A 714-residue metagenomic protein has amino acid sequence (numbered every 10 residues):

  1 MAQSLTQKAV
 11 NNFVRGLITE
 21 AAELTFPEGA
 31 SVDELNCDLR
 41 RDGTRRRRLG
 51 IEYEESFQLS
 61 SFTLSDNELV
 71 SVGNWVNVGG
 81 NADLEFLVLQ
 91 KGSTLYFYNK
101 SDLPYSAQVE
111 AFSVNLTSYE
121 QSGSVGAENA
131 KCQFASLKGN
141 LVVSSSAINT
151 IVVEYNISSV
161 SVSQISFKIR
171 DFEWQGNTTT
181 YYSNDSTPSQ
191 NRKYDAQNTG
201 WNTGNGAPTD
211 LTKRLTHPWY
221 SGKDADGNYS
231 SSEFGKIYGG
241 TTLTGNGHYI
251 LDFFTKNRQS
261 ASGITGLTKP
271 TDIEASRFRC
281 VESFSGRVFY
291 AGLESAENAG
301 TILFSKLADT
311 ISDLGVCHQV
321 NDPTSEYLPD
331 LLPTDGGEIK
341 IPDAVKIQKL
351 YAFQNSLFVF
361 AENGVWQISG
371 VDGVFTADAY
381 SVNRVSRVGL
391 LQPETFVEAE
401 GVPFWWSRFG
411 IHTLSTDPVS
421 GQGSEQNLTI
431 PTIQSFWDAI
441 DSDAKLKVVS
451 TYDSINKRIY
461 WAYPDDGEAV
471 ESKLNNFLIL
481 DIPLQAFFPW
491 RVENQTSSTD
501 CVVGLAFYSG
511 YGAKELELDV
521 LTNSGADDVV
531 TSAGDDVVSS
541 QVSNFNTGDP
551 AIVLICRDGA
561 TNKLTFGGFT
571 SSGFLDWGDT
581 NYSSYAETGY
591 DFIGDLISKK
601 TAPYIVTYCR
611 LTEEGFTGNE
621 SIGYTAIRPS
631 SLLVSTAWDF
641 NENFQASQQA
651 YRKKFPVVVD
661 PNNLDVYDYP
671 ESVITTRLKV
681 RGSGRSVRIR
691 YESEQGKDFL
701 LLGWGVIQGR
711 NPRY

Functional and structural regions predicted by a protein language model:
M1-V109, S124-G139, V345, V388-L391 (+2 more regions): Beta-sheet repeat architectures centered on beta-propellers
M1-V114, I157, Q164-W366, Y463-I482: N-terminal beta-propeller domains
Q90, E120-N156, V288: Elongated alpha-helical scaffolds
S122-S124, S146, N205, K223-D226 (+7 more regions): Intrinsically disordered, low-complexity serine/threonine-rich repeat tracts
A147-S163, G300-F304, R408, T413-T416 (+1 more regions): Short, surface-exposed terminal/edge motifs of secreted or surface/virion proteins that either
S158-Q164, V374-A379: A short alpha->loop->secondary-structure connector
Q348-A361, W366-I368, P393-S407, I411-L414: Conserved catalytic-core segments centered on acid/base and nucleophilic motifs
L357-V385: Surface-exposed extracellular loop regions of Gram-negative outer-membrane beta-barrel proteins
